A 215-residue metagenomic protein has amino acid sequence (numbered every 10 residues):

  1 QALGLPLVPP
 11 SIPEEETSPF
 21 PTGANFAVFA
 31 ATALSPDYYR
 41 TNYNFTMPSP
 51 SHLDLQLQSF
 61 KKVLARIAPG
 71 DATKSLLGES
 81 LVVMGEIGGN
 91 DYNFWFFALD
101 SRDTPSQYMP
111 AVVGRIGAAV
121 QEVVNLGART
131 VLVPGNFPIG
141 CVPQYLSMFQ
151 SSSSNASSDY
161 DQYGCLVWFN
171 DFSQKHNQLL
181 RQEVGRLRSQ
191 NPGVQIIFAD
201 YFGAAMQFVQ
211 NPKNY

Functional and structural regions predicted by a protein language model:
Q1-Y215: Conserved active-site regions of diverse hydrolases
